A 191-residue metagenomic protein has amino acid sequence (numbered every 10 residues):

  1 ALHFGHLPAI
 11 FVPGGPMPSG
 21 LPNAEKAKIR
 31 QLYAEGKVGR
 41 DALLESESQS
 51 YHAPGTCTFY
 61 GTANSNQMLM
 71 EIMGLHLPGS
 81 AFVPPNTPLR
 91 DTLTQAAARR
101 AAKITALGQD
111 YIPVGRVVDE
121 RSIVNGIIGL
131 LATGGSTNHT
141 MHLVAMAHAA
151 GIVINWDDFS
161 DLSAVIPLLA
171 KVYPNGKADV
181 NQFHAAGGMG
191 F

Functional and structural regions predicted by a protein language model:
A1-F4, D41-S48, I154, D158-F191: Phosphate/diphosphate-binding loops
A1-L130, G135, L143: Active-site cavity-forming subdomains of large catalytic enzyme subunits
P8-F11, A150-D158: Phosphate-handling active-site elements
Y51-P54, Y111-I112, H148, I166 (+1 more regions): A generic, residue-level signal for flexible/boundary positions that often mark functional hotspots
E71, L75, L107, H148-I152 (+1 more regions): Short, well-ordered loop/turn and helix-capping segments at boundaries between secondary-structure elements and domains
N86-L89, V118-I123, V144-A149, S160-P167 (+2 more regions): A glycine-rich phosphate-binding loop feature that marks nucleotide/adenosyl-phosphate handling sites
G135-S136, T140-I152: Alpha-helical support elements that line or immediately flank enzyme active sites and cofactor-binding pockets
